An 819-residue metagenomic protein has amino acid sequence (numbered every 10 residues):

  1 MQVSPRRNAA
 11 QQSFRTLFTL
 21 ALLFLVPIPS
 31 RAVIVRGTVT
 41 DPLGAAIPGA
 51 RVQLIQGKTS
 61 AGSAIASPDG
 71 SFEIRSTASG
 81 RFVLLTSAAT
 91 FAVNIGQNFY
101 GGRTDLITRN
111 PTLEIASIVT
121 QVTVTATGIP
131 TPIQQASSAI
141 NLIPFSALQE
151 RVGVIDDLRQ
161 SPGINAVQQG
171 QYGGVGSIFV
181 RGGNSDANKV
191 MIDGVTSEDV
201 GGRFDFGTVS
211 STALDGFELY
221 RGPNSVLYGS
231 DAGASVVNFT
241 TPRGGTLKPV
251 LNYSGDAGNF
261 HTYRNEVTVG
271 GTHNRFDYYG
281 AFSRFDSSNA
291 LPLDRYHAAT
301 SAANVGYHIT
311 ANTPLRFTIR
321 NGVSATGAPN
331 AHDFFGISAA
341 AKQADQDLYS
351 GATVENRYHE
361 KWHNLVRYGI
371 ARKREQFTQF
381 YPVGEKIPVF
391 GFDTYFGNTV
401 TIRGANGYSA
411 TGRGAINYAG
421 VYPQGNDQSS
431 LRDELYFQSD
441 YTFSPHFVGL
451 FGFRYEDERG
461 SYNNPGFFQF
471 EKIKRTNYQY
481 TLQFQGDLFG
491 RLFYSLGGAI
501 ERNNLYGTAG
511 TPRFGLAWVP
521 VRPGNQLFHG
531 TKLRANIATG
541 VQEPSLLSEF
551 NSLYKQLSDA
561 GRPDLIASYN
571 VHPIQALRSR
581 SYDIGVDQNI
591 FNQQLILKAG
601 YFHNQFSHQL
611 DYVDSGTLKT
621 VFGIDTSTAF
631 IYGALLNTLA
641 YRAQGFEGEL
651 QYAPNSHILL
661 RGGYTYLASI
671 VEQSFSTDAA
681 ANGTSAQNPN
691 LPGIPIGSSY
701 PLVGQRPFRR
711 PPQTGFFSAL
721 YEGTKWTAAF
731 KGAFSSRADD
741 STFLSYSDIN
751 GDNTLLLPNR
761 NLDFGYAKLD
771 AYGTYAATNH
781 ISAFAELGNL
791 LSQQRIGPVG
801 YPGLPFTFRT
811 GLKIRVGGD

Functional and structural regions predicted by a protein language model:
T40, R51-Q53, S87-F91, G102-L148 (+2 more regions): Short, acidic, small-residue-rich periplasmic hinge/interaction motif at the N-terminus of Gram-negative outer-membrane
I155-T196: Extracytoplasmic beta-strand/coil segments of soluble accessory domains associated with Gram-negative outer-membrane
D156, V195-R221, S301-A303: Short acidic/polar hinge/loop motifs at secondary-structure boundaries that mediate gating or recognition
S161-P162, V209-N252: A beta-strand signature from Gram-negative outer-membrane beta-barrel systems, especially the internal plug domain
N259-D286, L291-T326, A341-I370, T442-F453: Transmembrane beta-barrel wall of Gram-negative outer-membrane proteins
F276, K361, L365-G369, K373-F377 (+7 more regions): Membrane-embedded beta-barrel scaffold of Gram-negative outer-membrane proteins
T442-H446, R454, F470-I596, G600-N604 (+3 more regions): Structural signature of Gram-negative outer-membrane beta-barrels, strongest in the C-terminal barrel of TonB-dependent
D487-Y494, H603-Q605, D625-L744, N779-S782 (+2 more regions): Gram-negative outer-membrane beta-barrel transporters
